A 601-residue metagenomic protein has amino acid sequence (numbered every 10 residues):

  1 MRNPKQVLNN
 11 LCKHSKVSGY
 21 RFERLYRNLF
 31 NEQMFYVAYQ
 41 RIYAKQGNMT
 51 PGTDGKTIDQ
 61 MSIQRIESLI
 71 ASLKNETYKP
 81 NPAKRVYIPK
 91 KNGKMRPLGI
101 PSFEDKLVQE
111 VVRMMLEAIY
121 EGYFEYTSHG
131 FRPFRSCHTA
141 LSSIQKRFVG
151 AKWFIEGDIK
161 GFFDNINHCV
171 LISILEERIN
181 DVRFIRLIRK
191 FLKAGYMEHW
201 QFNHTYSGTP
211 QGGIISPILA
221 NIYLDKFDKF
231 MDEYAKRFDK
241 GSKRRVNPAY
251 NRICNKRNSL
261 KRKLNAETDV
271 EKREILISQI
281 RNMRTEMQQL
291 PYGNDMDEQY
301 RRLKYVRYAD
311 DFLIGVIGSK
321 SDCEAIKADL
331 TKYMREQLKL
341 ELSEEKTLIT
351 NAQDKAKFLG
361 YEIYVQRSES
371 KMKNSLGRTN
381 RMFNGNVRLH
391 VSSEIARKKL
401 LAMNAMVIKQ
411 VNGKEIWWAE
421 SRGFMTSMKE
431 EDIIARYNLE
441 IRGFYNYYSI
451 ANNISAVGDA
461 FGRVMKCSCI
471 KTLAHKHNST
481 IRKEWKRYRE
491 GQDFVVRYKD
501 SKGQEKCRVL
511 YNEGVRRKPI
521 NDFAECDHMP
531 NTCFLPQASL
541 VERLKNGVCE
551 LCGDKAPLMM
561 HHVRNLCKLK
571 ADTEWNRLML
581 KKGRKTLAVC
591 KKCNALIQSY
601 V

Functional and structural regions predicted by a protein language model:
M1-V601: Non-catalytic terminal/accessory segments
